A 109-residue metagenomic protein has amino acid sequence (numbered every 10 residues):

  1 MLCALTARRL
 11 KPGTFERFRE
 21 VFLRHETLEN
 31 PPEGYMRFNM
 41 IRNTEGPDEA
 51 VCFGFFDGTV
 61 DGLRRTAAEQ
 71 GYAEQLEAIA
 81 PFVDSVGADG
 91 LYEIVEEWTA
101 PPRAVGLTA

Functional and structural regions predicted by a protein language model:
L2, M36-A50, E74-A109: Glycine-rich beta-strand-turn "strand-cap" elements at beta-sheet edges
L2-R8, R37-E69: Short, well-ordered beta-strand segments in beta-rich or mixed alpha/beta enzyme and ligand-binding folds
R9-E20: Short, surface-exposed ligand-recognition loops at beta-strand->loop->(often short) alpha-helix junctions that present
L10-P12, D57-G58, E93-E96: Non-catalytic surface loops within mature trypsin-like serine protease
T14-F15, H25-E29, M40-R42: Intrinsically disordered, low-complexity segments enriched in polar/charged residues with Gly/Pro, especially when
R24-M36, F55-L91: An amphipathic, aromatic/His-enriched active-site/gating alpha helix that lines ligand/cofactor pockets
